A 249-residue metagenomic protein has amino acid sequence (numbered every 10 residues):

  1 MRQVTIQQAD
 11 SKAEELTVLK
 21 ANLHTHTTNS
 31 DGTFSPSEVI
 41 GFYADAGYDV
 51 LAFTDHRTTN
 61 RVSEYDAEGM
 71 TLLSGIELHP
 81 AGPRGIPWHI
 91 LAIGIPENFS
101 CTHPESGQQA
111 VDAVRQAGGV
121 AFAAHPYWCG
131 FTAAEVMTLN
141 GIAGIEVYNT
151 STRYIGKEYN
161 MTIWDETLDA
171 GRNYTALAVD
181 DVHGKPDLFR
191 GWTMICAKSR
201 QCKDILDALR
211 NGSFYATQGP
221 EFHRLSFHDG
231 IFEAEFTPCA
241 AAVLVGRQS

Functional and structural regions predicted by a protein language model:
M1-E14, V18, A170-T175, V182-S249: C-terminal functional module detector
R2-V120, A124, C129-G141, E146-E166 (+3 more regions): A metal-dependent hydrolase metal-coordination microenvironment
